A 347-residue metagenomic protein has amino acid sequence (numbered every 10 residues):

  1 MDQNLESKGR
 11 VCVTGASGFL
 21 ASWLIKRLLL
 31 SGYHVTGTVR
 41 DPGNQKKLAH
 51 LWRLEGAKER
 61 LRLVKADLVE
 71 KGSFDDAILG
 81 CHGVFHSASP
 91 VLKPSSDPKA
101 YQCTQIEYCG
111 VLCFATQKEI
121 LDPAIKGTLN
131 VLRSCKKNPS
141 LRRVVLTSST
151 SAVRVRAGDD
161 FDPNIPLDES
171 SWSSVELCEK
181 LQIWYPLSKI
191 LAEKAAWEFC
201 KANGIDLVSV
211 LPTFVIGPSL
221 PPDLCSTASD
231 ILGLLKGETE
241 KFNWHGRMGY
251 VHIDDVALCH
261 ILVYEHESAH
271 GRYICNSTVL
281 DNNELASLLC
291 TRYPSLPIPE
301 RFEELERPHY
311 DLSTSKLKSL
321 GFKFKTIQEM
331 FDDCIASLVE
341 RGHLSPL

Functional and structural regions predicted by a protein language model:
D2-N4, L30, I327-L347: Amphipathic terminal alpha-helices
Q3-N4, I231-Y273: Alpha-helical substrate-binding/gating segment
Q3-V35: N-terminal Rossmann NAD(P)H-binding glycine-rich loop of SDR-like oxidoreductase domains
S22, D41-K126, N138: NAD(P)H-binding glycine-rich loop region in Rossmannoid oxidoreductase-like domains and their noncatalytic homologs
Y108-V111, S149-Q182, K201, L220-P221 (+1 more regions): Active-site "gating" loop of Rossmann-like NAD(P)-dependent oxidoreductase/epimerase domains
K137, L177-V208: Active-site Tyr-X1-5-Lys
A202-D206, G217-I231, V263-Y273: Glycine/proline-rich active-site loop of Rossmann-fold NAD(P)-dependent oxidoreductases
A257-R307, D311, C334-L338, G342-L347: Mid/C-terminal beta-alpha module of Rossmann-like enzyme folds, strongest in SDR-family dehydrogenases/epimerases
